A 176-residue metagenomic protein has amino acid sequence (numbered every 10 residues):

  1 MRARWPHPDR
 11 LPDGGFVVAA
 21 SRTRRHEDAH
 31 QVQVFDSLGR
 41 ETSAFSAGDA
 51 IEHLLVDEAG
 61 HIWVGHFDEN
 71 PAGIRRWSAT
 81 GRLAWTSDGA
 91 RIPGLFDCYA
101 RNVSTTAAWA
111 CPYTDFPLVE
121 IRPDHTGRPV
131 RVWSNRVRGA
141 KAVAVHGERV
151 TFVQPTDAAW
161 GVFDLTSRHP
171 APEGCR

Functional and structural regions predicted by a protein language model:
M1, G39-S46, L83-I92, G127-N135 (+1 more regions): A short beta-strand motif characteristic of beta-propeller blades
M1-H53: Long, mid-chain structured domain cores
R2-D13, S46-E58, I92-N102, S134-R149 (+1 more regions): Repeated scaffold domains used in trafficking and secretory/extracellular systems, primarily beta-propellers
R10-H26, G60-F67, S104-Y113, V119 (+2 more regions): Short beta-strand elements that form the blades of beta-propeller/WD-repeat-like and other beta-sheet-rich scaffold
G14, G39, G60, G81 (+3 more regions): Detector for glycine-centered tight turns/loop "hinges" at secondary-structure junctions
A29-S37, P71-R82, V162-S167: Beta-propeller blade signature
E52-I121: Solenoidal tandem-repeat scaffolds enriched in leucines and small polar residues
V119-R176: Intrinsically disordered, low-complexity segments enriched in Gly and acidic/Ser/Thr residues that form flexible
